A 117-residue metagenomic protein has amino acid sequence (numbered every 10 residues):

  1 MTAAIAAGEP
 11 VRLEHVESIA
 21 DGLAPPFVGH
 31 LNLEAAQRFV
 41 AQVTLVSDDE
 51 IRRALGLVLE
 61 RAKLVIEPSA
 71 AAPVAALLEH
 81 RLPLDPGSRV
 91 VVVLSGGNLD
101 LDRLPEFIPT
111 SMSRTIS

Functional and structural regions predicted by a protein language model:
M1-R38, E79-H80, D85, R89-S117: Glycine-rich phosphate/pyrophosphate-binding loop at beta-loop-alpha junctions
G29-G87: Active-site-adjacent helical/loop segments in soluble small-molecule enzymes
